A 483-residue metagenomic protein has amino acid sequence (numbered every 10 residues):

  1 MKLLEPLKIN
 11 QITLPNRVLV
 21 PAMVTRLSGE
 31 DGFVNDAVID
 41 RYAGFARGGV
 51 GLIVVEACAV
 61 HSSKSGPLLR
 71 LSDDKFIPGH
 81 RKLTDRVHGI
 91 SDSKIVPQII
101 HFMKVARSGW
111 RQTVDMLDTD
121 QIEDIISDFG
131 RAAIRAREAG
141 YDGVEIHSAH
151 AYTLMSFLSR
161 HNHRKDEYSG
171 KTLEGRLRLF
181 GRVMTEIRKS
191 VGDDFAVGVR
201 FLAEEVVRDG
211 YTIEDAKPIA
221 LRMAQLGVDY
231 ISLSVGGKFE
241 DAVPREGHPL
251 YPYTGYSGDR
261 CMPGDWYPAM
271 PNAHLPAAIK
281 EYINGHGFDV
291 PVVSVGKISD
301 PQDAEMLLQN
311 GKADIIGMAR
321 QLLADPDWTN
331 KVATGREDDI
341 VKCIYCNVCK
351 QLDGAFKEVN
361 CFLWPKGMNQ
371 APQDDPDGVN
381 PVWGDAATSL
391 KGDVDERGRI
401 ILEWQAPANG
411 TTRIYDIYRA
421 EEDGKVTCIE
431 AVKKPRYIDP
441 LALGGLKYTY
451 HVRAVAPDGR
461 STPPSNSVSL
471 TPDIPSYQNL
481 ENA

Functional and structural regions predicted by a protein language model:
M1-V382: Flavin-dependent oxidoreductase catalytic cores
F102-K104, E204, N409, E422 (+1 more regions): Short coil/turn motifs at secondary-structure junctions
P381-T411, G444, A456-A483: Pro/Thr/Ser/Gly-rich low-complexity, intrinsically disordered linker/stalk tracts
P407-V426: Solvent-exposed loop/turn segments flanking beta-strands in beta-repeat/beta-sandwich domains
C428-K434: Short beta-strand segments within Ig-like beta-sandwich modules, predominantly Fibronectin type-III
R436-I438: Short, surface-exposed beta-strand/beta-hairpin micro-motifs centered on an aromatic residue
L441-K447: Surface-exposed, short loops/turns at beta-strand junctions within beta-sandwich domains
